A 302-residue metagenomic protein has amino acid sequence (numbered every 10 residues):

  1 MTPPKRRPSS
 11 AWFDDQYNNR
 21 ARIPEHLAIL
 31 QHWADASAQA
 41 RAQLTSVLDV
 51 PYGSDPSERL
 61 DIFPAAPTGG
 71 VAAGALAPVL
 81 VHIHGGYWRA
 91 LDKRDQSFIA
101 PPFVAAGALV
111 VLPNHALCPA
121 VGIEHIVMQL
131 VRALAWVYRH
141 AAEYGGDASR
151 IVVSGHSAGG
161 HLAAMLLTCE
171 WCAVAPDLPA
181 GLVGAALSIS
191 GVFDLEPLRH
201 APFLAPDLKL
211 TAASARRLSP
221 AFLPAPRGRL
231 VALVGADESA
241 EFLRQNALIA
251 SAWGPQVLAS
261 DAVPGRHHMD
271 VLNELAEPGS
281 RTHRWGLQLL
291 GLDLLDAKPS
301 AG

Functional and structural regions predicted by a protein language model:
W12-A72: N-terminal cap/lid segment of alpha/beta-hydrolase-fold proteins
G74-G86: Short beta-strand element of the alpha/beta-hydrolase
L80-H82, V110, L230: Hydrophobic beta-strand anchors of alpha/beta hydrolase catalytic cores
I83, I189, V263-R266: Alpha/beta-hydrolase
D92-L112: Short amphipathic alpha-helix adjacent to the substrate-entry channel of hydrolases
R132-H200: Primarily recognizes the serine-hydrolase "nucleophile elbow" in alpha/beta-hydrolase and SGNH/GDSL folds
D177-A180, G184-F203, L210-L248: The feature captures the conserved acid-bearing segment of alpha/beta-hydrolase catalytic domains
L243, A247, G254-G302: C-terminal catalytic histidine-bearing segment of alpha/beta-hydrolase fold enzymes
